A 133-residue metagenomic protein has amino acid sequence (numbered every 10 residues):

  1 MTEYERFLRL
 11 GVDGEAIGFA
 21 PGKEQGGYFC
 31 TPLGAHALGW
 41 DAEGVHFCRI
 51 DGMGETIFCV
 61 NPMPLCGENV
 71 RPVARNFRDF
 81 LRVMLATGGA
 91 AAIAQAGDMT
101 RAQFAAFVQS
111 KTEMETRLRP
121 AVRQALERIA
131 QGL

Functional and structural regions predicted by a protein language model:
M1-L65, A91-R101, A105-L133: A surface-exposed partner-binding patch
N61-Q95: Compact, glycine/acidic-enriched structural inserts
